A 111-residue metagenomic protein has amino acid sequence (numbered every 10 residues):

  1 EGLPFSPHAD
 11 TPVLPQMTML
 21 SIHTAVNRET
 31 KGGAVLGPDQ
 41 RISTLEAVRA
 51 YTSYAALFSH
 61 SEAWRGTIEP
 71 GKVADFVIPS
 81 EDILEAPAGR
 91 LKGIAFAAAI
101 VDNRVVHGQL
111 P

Functional and structural regions predicted by a protein language model:
E1-E85, G89, I94, A98-D102: His/Asp/Glu-enriched, well-ordered alpha-helical/loop segment that forms or immediately abuts the divalent-metal
